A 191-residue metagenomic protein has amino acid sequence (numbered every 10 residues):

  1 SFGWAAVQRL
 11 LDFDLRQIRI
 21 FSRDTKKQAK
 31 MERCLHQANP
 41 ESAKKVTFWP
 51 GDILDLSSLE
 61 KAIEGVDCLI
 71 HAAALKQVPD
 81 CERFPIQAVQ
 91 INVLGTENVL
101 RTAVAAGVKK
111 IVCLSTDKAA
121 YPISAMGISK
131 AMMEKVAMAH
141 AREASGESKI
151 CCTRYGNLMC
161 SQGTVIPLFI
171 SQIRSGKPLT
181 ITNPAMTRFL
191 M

Functional and structural regions predicted by a protein language model:
S1-F2: Hydrophobic/small residue at the entry helix of a nucleotide-binding pocket
R9-Q17, G107: Conserved S-adenosyl-L-methionine
D14-K30: Conserved glycine-rich Rossmann-like NAD(P)H-binding loop of the short-chain dehydrogenase/reductase
S22, W49-P50, Q90: Conserved residues in the N-terminal Rossmann fold of short-chain dehydrogenase/reductase
D24, C34, D117: Residues in the short beta-alpha loop(s) of Rossmann-like NAD(P)-binding domains
R33, T47-C68: Conserved Rossmann-fold cofactor-binding substructure of NAD(P)-dependent oxidoreductases
H71, L75-K135, A139-H140, I150: Conserved Rossmann-fold NAD(P)-dependent oxidoreductase catalytic core, especially the SDR/UDP-sugar
A125-M126, A131-M191: NAD(P)-dependent short-chain dehydrogenase/reductase
